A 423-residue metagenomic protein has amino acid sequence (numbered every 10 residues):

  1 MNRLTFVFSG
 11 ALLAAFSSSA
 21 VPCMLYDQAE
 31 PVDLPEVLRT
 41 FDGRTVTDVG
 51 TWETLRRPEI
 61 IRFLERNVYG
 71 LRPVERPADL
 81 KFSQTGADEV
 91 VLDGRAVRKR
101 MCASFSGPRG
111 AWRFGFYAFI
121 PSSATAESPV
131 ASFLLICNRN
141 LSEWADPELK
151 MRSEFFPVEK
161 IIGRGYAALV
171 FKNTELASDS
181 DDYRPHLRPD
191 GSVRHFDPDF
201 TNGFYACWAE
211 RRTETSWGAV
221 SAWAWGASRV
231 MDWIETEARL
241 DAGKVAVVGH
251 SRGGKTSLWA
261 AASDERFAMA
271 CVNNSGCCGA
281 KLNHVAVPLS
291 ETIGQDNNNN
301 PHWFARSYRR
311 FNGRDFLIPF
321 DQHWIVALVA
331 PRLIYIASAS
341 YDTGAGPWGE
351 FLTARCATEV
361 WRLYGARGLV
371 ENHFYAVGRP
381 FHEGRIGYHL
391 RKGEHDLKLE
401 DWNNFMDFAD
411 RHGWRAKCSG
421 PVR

Functional and structural regions predicted by a protein language model:
A20-E75, C418-R423: N-terminal pre-domain segments of enzymes
L71-A131: N-terminal cap/lid segment of alpha/beta-hydrolase-fold proteins
P129-T236, G276-G279, N283-V285: Cap/lid segment of the alpha/beta-hydrolase catalytic domain
R239-S251: Alpha/beta-hydrolase fold nucleophile elbow
G249-A261: Glycine-rich nucleophile elbow surrounding the catalytic serine of serine-hydrolase chemistry
M269-I325, E350-E371: Mobile cap/lid helix-loop segments that gate and shape the active-site cleft of serine hydrolases
N299, R355-R423: C-terminal catalytic histidine-bearing segment of alpha/beta-hydrolase fold enzymes
A330-P347, R391-G393: Conserved strand-to-loop "acid loop" that flanks and positions the catalytic carboxylate
